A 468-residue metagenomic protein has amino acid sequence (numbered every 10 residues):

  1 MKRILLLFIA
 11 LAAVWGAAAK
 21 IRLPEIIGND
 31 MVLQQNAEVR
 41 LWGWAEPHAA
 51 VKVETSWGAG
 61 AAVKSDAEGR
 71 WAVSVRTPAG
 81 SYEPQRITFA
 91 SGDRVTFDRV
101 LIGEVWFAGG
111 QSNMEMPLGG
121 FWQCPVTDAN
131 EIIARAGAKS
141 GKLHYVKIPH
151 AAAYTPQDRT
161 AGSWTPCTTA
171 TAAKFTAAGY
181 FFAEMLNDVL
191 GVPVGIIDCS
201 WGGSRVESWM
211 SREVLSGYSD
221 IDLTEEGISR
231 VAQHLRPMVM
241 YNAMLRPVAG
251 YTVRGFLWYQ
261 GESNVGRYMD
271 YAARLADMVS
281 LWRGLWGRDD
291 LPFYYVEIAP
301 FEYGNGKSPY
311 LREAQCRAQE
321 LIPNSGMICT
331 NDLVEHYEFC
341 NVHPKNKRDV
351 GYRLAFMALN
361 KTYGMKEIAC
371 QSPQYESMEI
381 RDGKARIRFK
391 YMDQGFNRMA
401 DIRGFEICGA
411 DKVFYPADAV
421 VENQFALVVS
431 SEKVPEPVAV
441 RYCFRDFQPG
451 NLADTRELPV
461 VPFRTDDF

Functional and structural regions predicted by a protein language model:
I4-A13: Sec-dependent N-terminal signal peptides
W15-A19: Sec/Tat signal peptide C-region and signal peptidase I cleavage site
K20-F468: Cell-envelope and extracellular/periplasmic
